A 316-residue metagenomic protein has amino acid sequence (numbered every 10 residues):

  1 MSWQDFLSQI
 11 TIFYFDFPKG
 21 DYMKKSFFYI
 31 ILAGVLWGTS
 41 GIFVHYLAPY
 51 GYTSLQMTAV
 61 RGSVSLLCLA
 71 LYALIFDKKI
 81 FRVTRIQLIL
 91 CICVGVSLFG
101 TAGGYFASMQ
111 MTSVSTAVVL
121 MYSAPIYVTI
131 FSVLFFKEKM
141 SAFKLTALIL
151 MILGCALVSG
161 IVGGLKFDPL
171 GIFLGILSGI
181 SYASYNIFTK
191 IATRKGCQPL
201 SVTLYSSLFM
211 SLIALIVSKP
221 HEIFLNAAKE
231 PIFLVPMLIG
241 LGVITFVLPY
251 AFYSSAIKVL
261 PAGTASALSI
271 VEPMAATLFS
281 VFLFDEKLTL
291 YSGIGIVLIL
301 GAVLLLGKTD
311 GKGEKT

Functional and structural regions predicted by a protein language model:
M1-V60, V96, G164-I191, L212 (+1 more regions): Glycine-/small-residue-enriched transmembrane alpha-helix faces in small-molecule transporters and effluxers
K24-Y29, Q56-I75, A147-L150, L170-L177 (+1 more regions): Hydrophobic alpha-helical transmembrane segments of multi-pass integral membrane proteins, especially transporters
F28, G34, V60, A117-S123 (+2 more regions): Helix-helix packing/entry segments at the starts of transmembrane helices
G41, A70-S115, M121, L157 (+1 more regions): Specific transmembrane alpha-helical segments of multi-pass solute transporters/efflux pumps, especially DMT/EamA
I42-S54, Q110, S159-D168, K219-M237 (+2 more regions): Membrane-interface helix termini and inter-helical loops of multi-pass transporters
G62, G160, L234, I270-T316: C-terminal-most transmembrane helix of multi-pass membrane proteins
C68, A73, Y105, A124-I149 (+1 more regions): C-terminal transmembrane-helix exit sites in multi-pass transporters
L69, A73, M140-G160, A214 (+1 more regions): Hydrophobic transmembrane alpha-helices of multi-pass small-molecule transport proteins
